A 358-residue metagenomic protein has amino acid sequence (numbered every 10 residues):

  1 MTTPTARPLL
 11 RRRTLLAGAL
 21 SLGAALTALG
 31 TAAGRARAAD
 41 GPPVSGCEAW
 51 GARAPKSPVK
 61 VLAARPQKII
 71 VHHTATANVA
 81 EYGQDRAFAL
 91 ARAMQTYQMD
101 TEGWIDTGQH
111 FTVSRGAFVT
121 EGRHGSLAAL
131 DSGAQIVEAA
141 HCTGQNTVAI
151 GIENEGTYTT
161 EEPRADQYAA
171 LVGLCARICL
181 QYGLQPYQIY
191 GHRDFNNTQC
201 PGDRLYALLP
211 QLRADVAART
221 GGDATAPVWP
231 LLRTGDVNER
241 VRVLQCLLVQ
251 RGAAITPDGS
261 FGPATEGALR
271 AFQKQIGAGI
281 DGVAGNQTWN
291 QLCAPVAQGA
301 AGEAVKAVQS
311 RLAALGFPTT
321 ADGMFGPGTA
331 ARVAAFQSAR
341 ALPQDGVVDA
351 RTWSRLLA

Functional and structural regions predicted by a protein language model:
T2-L10, A38-T74, E81, A89 (+5 more regions): Basic/polar, cationic surfaces and motifs that engage anionic cell-wall and phosphate/carboxylate ligands
T2-P42, D203-A358: Cell-envelope/ECM-targeting effectors and their regulatory/trafficking segments
A17, R92, T96, A169 (+2 more regions): A broad, structural surface signal
V71-H72, G108-H110, I152, G285 (+1 more regions): Short, functionally critical alpha-helical segments immediately adjacent to catalytic or ligand/cofactor-binding
R86-M99, D106: Glycan-recognition patch characteristic of GH18 chitinases/ENGases and related GlcNAc/peptidoglycan-binding proteins
M99-D100, K274: Short helix-capping and hinge/turn segments at secondary-structure transitions, especially at repeat and domain
T101-H110, Y182-R193, T256-D258, T320-A321: Surface-exposed patches in mature extracellular/periplasmic domains of secreted proteins
H110-V113, G262: Short secondary-structure junction/hinge motifs that connect adjacent elements
